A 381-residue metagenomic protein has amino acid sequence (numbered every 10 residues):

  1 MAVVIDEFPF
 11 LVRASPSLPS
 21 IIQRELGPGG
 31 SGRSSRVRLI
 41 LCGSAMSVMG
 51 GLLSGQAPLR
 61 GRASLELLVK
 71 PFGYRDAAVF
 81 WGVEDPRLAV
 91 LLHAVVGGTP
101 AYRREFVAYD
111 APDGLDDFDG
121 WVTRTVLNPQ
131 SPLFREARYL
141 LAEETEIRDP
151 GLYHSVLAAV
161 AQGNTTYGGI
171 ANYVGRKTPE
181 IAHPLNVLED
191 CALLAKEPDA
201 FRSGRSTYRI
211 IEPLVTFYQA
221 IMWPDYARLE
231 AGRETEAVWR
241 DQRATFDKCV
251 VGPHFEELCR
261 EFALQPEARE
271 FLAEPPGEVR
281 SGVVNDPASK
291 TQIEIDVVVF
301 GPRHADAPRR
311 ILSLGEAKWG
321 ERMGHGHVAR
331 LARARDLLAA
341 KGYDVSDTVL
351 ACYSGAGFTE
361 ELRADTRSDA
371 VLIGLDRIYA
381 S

Functional and structural regions predicted by a protein language model:
M1-A237: Phosphate-binding site recognition
A200, S206, I211-S381: A cross-kingdom feature that marks ATP-driven nucleic-acid transaction machinery
